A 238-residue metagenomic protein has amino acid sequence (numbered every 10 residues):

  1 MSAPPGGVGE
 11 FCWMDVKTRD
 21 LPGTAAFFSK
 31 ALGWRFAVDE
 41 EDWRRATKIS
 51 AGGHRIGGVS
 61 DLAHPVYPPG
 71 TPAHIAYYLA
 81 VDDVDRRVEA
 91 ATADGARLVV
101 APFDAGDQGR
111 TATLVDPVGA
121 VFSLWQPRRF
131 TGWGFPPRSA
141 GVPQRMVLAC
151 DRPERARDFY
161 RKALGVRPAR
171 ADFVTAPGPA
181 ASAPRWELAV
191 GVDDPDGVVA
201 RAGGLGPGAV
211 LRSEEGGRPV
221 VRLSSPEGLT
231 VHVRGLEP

Functional and structural regions predicted by a protein language model:
M1-G6, T92-V142, L148, A169-P179 (+1 more regions): Vicinal oxygen chelate
S2-H54, A93, A101-G109, L148-G178 (+2 more regions): Core segments of cupin and vicinal oxygen chelate
E10-R19, T47-I49, P65-A90, R110-V115 (+3 more regions): Vicinal oxygen chelate
T24-A26, V59, P69, E89 (+3 more regions): Short acidic, gly/pro-rich beta-turn/loop elements at beta-sheet edges and active-site/ligand-binding grooves
W34-G70, D116-R128, G165-D193, S224-E237: Conserved short beta-strand elements that form part of the metal-binding/catalytic scaffold of enzyme active sites
